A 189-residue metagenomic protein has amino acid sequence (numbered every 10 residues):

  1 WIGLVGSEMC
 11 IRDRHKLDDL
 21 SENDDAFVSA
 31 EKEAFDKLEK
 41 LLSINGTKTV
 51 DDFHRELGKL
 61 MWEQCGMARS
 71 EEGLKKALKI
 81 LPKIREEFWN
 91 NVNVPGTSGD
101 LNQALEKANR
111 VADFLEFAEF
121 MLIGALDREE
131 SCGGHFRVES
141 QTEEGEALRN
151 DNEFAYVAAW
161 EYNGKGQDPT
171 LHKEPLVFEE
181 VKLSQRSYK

Functional and structural regions predicted by a protein language model:
W1-I11: Single conserved hydrophobic/aromatic residue that forms the stacking wall/gate of nucleotide- or nucleobase-binding
R12-K189: Glycine- and aromatic-enriched mobile tails/lids
